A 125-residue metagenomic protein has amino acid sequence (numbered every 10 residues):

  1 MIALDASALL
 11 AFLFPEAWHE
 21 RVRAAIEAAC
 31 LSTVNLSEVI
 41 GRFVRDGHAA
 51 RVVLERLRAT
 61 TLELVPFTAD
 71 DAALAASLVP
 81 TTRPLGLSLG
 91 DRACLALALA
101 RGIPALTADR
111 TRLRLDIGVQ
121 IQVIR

Functional and structural regions predicted by a protein language model:
M1-L31, F43-E55: Short, well-structured N-terminal submotif of metal-dependent ribonuclease cores
I2, A28-C30, T60-E63, P104: Short loop->beta-strand "edge-of-pocket" segments that line small-molecule binding or catalytic clefts across diverse
I2-D5, L31-S32, L87-L89, D109-R110 (+1 more regions): Histidine- and aromatic-rich ligand-binding microenvironments
A8-L9, N35, D71, A93-C94 (+1 more regions): Alpha-helix capping/helix-boundary segments
P15-E16, A108-R112: Short, polar loop motifs at secondary-structure junctions
R23-A24, T111-G118: Short loop/helix-cap segments at secondary-structure boundaries that form the rim of catalytic
I40-G41, A76: Amphipathic alpha-helical segments within well-ordered protein domains
E63-A108: Active-site neighborhoods of divalent-metal-dependent phosphate/nucleic-acid chemistry enzymes
